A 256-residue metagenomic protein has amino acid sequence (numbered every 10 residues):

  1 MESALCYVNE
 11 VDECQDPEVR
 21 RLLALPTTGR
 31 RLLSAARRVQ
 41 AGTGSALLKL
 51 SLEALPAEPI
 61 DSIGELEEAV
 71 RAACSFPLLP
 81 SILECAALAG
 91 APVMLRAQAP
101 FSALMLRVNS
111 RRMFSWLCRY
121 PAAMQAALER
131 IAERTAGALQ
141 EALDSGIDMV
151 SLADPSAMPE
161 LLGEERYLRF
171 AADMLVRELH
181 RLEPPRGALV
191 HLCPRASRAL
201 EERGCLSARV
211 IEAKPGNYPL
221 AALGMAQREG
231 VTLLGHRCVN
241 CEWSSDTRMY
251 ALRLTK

Functional and structural regions predicted by a protein language model:
M1-W116, P121-K256: Catalytic cores of TIM-barrel enzymes
